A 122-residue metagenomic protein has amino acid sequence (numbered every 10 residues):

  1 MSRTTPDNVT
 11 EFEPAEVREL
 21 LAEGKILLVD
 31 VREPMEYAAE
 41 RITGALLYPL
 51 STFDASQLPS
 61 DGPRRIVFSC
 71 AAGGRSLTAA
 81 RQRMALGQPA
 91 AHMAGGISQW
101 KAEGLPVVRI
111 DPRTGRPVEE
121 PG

Functional and structural regions predicted by a protein language model:
M1-L27, P34-R65, G74-G122: Rhodanese-like catalytic fold shared by cysteine-dependent sulfurtransferases and DSP/PTP-type phosphatases
S69: Short, surface-exposed ligand- or partner-binding patches at beta-edge/loop junctions that are enriched in aromatics
